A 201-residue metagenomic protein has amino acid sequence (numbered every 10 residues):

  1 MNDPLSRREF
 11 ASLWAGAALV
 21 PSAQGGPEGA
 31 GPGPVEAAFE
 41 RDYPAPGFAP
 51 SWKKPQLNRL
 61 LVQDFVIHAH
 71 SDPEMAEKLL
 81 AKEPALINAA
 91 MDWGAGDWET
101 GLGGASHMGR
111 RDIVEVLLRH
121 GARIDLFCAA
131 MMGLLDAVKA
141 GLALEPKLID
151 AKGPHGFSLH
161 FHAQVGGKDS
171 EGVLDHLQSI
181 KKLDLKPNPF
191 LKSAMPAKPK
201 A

Functional and structural regions predicted by a protein language model:
M1-A18: N-terminal secretory signal peptides and thylakoid transit peptides that target proteins across membranes
S22-V62: C-terminal segment of N-terminal export signals and the immediately downstream linker at the start of the mature
K54-I67, N88-G104, R123-A130, A151-V165 (+1 more regions): Ankyrin-repeat boundary/"N-cap" motif
M75, D112-I113, A137, D169-V173: Conserved ankyrin/ankyrin-like repeat signature
P84-A85, G121-A122, P146-K147, K181-L183: Ankyrin-repeat C-terminal turn/loop position
V173-A201: Terminal, low-structured helical/coil segments at or just beyond the last alpha-helical repeat
